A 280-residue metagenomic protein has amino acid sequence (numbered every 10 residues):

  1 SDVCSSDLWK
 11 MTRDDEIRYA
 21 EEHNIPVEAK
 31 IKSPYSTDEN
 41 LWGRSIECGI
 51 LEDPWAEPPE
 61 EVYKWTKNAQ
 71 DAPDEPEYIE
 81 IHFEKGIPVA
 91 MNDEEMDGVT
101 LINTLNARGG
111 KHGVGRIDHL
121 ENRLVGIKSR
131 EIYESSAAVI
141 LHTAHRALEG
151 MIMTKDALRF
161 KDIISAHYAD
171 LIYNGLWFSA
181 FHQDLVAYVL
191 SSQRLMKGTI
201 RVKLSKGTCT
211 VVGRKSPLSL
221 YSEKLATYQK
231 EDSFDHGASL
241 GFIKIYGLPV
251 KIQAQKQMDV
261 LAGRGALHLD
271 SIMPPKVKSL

Functional and structural regions predicted by a protein language model:
D2-S5: Short, small-residue-biased leader/transition segments that mark boundaries at the very start of proteins
R13-I25: Metal-dependent de-N-acetylase/amidase catalytic core
H23-P26, R108, H112, A144: Change "in soluble alpha/beta enzymes" to "in soluble alpha/beta proteins
E28, P34-G86: A conserved mid-domain beta-alpha-beta active-site/ligand-binding segment of alpha/beta enzyme cores
Y35-E39, H119-I127: A glycine-rich phosphate-binding loop feature that marks nucleotide/adenosyl-phosphate handling sites
P59-A69, T100-T104, K111, K128 (+2 more regions): Glycine-rich, charged/polar anion/phosphate-binding loops that engage phosphate groups from diverse ligands
T66, D71-E121: A conserved active-site cap/scaffold subdomain adjacent to cofactor or substrate pockets
R123-L280: Basic, glycine-rich polyanion-binding accessory segments appended to enzymes
